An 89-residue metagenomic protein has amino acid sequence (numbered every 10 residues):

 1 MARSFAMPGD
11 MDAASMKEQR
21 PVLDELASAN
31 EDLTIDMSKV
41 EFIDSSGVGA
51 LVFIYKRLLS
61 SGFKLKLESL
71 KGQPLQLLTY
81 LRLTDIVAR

Functional and structural regions predicted by a protein language model:
M1-A6, E18: Short beta-strand/loop segment at the start of cytosolic alpha/beta domains
A13-V87: Amphipathic alpha-helical interaction surfaces in cytosolic regulatory modules
